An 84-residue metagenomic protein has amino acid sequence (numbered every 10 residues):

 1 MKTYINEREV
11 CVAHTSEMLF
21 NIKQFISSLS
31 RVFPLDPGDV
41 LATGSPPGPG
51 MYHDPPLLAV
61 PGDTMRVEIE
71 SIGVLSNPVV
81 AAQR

Functional and structural regions predicted by a protein language model:
M1-R84: Catalytic-pocket segment enriched in acidic/His residues
